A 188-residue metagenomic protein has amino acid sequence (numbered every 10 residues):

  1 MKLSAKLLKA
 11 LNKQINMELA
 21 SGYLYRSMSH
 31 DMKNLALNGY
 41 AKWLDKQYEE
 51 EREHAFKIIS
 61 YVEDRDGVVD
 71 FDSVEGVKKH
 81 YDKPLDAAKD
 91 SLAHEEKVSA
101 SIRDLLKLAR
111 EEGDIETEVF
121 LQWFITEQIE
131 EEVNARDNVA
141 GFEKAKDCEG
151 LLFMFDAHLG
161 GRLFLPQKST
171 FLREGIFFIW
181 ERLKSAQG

Functional and structural regions predicted by a protein language model:
M1-G188: Iron-associated oxidoreductase/ferritin-like identity signal
